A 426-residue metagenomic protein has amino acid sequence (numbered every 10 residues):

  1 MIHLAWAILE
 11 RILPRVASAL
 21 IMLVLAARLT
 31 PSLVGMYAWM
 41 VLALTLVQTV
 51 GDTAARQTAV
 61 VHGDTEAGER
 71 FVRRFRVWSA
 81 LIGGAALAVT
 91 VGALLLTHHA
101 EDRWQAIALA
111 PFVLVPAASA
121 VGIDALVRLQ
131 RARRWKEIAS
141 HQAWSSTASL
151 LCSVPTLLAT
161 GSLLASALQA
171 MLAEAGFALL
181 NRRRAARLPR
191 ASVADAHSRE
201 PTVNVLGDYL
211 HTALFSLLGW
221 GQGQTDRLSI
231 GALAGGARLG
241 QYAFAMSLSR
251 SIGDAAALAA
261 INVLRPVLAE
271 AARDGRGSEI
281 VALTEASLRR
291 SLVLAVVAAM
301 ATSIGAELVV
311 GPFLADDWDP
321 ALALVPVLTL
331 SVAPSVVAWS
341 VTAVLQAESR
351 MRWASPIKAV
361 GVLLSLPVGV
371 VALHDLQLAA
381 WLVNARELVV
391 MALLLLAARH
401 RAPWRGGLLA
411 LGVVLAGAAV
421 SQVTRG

Functional and structural regions predicted by a protein language model:
M1-S18, V60, A67, F71-R73 (+5 more regions): N-terminal membrane topogenesis motif
I2-M22, S145, S149, A165-N181 (+4 more regions): Transmembrane helical elements of multi-pass membrane transporters/channels
H3-S18, M40, T45, T49-L95 (+3 more regions): Membrane-water interface segments that mark the loop-to-transmembrane alpha-helix transition
S18, V50-A67, Q130-R131, A245 (+2 more regions): Helix-loop junctions and terminal segments of transmembrane helices in multi-pass membrane transport/translocation
L20-Q48, Q105-A106, E200-T212, I230-R250 (+3 more regions): Interfacial/gating helices of multi-pass transporter permease domains
P31-G35, L96-F112, E285, T302-W339: Interfacial segments at transmembrane-helix termini and the short loops linking adjacent helices
V61-A67, A118-Q142, V327-A359: Membrane-interface junctions at transmembrane-helix termini in multi-pass inner-membrane proteins
A106-V113, S140-R190, D208, M246 (+3 more regions): Hydrophobic alpha-helical transmembrane segments
